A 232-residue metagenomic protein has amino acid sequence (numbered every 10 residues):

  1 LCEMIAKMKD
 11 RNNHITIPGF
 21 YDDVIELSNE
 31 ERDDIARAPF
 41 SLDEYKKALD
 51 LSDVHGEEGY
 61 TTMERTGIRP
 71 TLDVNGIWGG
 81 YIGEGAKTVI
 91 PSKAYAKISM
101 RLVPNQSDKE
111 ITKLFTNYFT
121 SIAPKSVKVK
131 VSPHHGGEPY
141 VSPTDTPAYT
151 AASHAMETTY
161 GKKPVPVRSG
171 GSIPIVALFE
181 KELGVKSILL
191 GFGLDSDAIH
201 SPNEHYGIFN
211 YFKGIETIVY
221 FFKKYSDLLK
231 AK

Functional and structural regions predicted by a protein language model:
L1-R11, I98, G214-F221: Alpha-helical metal-binding/catalytic segments enriched in His/Glu/Asp
C2, A6, T116-T120, S153: Generic solvent-exposed, charged/amphipathic alpha-helical segments that serve as macromolecular interface scaffolds
H14-K93, P104-L114, I122, S126-K232: An extended, acidic, His-containing surface patch that forms the Zn2+-binding/catalytic region of metallohydrolases
S99-V103: Solvent-exposed residues in well-ordered beta-strands and their adjoining turns, especially edge/terminal strands
